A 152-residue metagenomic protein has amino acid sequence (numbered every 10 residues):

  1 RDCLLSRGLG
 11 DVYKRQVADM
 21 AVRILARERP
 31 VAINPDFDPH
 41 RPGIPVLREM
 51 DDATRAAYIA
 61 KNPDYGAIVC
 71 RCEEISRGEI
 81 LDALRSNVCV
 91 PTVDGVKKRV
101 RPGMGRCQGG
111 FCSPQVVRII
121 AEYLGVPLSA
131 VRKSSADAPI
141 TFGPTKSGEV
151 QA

Functional and structural regions predicted by a protein language model:
R1, R48-T54, I59-P63, A67-E74 (+1 more regions): FAD-binding beta-loop-beta segment adjacent to the flavin cofactor pocket
D2-L9, Y13: Single conserved hydrophobic/aromatic residue that forms the stacking wall/gate of nucleotide- or nucleobase-binding
K14-E28: An active-site-proximal "capping" alpha-helix that borders the catalytic cofactor pocket
I24-P63: Active-site-proximal substrate-binding core of FAD-dependent oxidoreductases
P30-F37, V93-D94, L128-V131: Flexible, glycine/charged-enriched surface loops at secondary-structure junctions
G66-I80, K98-V117: Local cysteine-cluster metal-coordination motifs and their immediate loop/turn environment, predominantly Fe-S cluster
S86-D94: Short, charged, surface-exposed loops that flank catalytic or proteolytic processing sites
G125-Q151: Low-complexity, small/polar and acidic-rich linker and loop segments
